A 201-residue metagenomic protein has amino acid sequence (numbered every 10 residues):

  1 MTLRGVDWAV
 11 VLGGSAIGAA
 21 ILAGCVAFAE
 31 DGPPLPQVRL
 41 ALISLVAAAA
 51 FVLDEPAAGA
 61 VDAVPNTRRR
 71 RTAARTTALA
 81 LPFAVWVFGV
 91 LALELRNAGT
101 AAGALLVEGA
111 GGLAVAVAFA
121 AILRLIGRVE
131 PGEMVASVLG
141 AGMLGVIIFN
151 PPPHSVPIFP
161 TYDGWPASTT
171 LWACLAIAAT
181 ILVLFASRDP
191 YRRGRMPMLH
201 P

Functional and structural regions predicted by a protein language model:
M1-G59, R70-P201: Hydrophobic alpha-helical transmembrane segments of membrane proteins
D62-R68: Short helix-to-coil transition segments within interhelical loops that connect adjacent transmembrane helices
